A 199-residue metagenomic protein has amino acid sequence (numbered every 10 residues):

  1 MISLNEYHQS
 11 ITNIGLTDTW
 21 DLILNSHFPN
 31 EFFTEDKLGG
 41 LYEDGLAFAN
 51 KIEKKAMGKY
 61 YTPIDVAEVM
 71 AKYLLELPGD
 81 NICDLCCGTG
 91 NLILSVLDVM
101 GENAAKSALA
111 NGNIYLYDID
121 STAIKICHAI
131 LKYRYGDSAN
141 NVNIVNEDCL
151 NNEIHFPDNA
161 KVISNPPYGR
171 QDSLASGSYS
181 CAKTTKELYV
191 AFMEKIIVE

Functional and structural regions predicted by a protein language model:
M1-N50: Long recognition/docking surfaces used for binding and targeting
I23, K59, L116, C181-K186: Alpha-helix N-cap/helix-initiation motif
E35-G39, E43, I64, E68 (+4 more regions): Non-catalytic, well-ordered alpha-helical scaffold segments
D44-T62: Class I SAM-dependent transferase core
K55, P78, S138-A139, C181-K183: Short, polar/flexible loop-turn hinges at active-site or ligand-entry regions and domain interfaces
Y61-S164, G169: Conserved S-adenosyl-L-methionine
Y117, S121, I126-H128, K183-E199: Conserved Class I SAM-dependent methyltransferase catalytic core
Y168-L188: Mobile active-site "lid"/loop adjacent to the S-adenosyl-L-methionine
